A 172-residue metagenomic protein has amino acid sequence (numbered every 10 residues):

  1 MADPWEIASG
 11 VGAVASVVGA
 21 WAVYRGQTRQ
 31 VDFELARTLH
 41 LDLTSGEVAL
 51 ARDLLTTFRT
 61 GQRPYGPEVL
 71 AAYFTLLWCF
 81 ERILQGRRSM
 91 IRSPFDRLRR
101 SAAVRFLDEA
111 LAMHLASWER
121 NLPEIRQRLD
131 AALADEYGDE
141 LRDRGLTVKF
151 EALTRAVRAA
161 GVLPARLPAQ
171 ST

Functional and structural regions predicted by a protein language model:
M1-E34: Membrane-embedded hydrophobic alpha-helical segments
T28-T172: Amphipathic alpha-helical "stem/stalk" segments
